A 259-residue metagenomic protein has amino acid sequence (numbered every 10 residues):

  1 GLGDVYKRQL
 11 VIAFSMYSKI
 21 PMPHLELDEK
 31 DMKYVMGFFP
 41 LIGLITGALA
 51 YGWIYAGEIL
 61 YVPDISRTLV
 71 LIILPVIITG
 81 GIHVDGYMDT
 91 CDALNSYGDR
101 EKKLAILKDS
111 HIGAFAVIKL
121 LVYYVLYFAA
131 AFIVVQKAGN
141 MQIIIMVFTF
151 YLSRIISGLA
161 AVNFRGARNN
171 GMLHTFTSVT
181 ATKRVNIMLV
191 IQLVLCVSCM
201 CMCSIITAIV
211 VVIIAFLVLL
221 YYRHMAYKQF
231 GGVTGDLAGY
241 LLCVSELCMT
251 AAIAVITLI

Functional and structural regions predicted by a protein language model:
G1-Y6: Short, small-residue-biased leader/transition segments that mark boundaries at the very start of proteins
K7-G80, L94-K102, A116-I259: Hydrophobic alpha-helical transmembrane segments
D85: Glycine/small-residue-rich loop that forms an oxyanion/phosphate-binding "nest" at active or ligand-binding sites
L107: Divalent-cation-assisted or electrostatically stabilized phosphate/pyrophosphate-binding catalytic cores
H111-A114: Selective transmembrane-helix segments that form parts of the transport pathway or gating/packing helices in multipass
